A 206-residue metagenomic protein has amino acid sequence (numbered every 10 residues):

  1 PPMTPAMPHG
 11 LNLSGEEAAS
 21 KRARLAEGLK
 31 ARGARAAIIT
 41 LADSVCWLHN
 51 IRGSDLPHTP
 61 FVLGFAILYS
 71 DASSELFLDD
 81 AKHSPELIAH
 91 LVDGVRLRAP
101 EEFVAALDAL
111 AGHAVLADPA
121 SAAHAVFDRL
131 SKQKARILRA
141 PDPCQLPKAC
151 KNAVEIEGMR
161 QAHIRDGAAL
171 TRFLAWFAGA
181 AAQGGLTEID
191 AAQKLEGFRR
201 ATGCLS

Functional and structural regions predicted by a protein language model:
P1-S206: Active-site neighborhoods and metal-handling regions in enzymes and metal-associated proteins
